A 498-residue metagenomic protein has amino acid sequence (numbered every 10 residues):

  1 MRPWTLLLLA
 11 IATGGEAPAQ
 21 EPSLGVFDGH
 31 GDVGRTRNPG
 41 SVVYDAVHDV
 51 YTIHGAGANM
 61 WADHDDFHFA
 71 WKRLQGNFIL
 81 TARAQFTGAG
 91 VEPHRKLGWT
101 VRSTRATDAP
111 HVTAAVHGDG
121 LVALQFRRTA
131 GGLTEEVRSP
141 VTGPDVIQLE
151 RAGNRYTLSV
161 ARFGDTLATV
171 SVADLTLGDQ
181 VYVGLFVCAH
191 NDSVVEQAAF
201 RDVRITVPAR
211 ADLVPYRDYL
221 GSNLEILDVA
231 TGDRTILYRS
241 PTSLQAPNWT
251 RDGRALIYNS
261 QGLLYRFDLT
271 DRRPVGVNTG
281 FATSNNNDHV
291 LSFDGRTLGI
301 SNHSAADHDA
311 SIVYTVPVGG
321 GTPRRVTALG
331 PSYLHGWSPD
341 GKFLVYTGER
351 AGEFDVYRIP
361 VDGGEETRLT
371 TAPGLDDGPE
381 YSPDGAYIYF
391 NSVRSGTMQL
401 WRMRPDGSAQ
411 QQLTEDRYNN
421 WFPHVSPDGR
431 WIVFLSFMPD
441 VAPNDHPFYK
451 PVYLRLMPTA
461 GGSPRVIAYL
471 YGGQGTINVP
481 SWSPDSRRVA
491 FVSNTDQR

Functional and structural regions predicted by a protein language model:
T5-T13: Bacterial N-terminal signal peptides
G15-A19: Sec/Tat signal peptide C-region and signal peptidase I cleavage site
Q20-L213: Extracellular glycan-recognition regions
A209-R498: Sequence signature of WD/YWTD-type beta-propeller architectures
